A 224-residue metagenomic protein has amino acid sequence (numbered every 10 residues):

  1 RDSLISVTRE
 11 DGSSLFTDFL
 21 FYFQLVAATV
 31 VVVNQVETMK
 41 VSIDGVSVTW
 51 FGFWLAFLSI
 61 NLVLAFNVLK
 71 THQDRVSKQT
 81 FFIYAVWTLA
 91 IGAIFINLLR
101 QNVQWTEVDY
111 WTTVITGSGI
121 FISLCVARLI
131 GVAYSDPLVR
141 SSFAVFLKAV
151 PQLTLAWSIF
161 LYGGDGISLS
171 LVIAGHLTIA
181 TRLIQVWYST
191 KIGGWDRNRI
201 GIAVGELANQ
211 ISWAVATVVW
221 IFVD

Functional and structural regions predicted by a protein language model:
R1-D224: Alpha-helical membrane-protein topology signature
